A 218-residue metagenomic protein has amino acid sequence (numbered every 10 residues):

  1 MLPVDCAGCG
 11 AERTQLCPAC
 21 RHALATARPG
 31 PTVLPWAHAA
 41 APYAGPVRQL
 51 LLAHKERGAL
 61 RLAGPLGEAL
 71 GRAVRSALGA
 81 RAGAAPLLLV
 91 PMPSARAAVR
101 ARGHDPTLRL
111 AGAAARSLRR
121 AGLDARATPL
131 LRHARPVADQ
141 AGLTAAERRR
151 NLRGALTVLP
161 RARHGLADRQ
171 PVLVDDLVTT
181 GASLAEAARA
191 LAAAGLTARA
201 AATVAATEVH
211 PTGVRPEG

Functional and structural regions predicted by a protein language model:
M1-G218: Glycine-rich phosphate/pyrophosphate-handling loop used in enzymes and phosphotransfer proteins
